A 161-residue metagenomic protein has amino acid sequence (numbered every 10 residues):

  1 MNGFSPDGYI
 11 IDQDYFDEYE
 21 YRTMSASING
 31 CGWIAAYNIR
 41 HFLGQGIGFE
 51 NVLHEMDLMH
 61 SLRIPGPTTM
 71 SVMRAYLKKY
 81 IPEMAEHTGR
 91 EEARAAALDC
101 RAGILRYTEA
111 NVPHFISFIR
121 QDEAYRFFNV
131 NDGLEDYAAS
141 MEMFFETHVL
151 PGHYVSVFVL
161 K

Functional and structural regions predicted by a protein language model:
M1-L62: Active-site-adjacent structural segments surrounding the nucleophilic cysteine of cysteine proteases and isopeptidases
G3, S61-L62, A97-C100, I119-K161: Noncatalytic regulatory segments and standalone regulatory/sensor domains
C31-I34, T68, V72: Generic recognition of short, well-ordered alpha-helical interface segments
N38, E91, E109-V112, N131-E135: Solvent-exposed loop/turn segments at secondary-structure junctions within structured extracellular/periplasmic domains
V52-E55, M73, A93, F144: Hydrophobic/aromatic residues in well-formed alpha-helices
I64-G66: Alpha-helical transmembrane segments and terminal signal-anchor/GPI-anchor hydrophobic tails, characterized by long
T69-I119: ...with weaker cross-activation on analogous glycine-rich loops/strands in unrelated enzymes
